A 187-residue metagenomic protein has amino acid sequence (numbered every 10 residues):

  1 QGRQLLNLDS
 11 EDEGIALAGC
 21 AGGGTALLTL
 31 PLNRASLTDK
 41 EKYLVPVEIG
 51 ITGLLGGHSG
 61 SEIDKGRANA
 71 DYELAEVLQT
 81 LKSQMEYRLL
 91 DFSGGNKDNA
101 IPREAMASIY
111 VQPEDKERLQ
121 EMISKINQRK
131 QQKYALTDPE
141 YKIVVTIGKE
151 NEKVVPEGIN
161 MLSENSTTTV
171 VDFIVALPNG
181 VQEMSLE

Functional and structural regions predicted by a protein language model:
G2-E187: Midchain, well-structured core segments that form catalytic/ion-binding scaffolds
